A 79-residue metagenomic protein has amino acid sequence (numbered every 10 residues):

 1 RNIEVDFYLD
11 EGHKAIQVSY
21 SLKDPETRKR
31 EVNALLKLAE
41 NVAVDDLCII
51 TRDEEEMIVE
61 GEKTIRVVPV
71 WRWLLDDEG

Functional and structural regions predicted by a protein language model:
R1-G79: A cross-kingdom feature that marks ATP-driven nucleic-acid transaction machinery
